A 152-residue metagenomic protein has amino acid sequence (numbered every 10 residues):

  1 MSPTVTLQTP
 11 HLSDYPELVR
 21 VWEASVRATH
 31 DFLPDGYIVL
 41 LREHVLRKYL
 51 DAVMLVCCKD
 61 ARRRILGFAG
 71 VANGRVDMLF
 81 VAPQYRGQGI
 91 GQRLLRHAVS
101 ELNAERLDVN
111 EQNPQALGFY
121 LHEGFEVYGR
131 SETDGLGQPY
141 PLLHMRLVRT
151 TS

Functional and structural regions predicted by a protein language model:
V5-R20: A short beta-loop-alpha structural element at the N-terminal edge of CoA-dependent acyl/N-acetyltransferase catalytic
R20-L46: Conserved GNAT-fold acetyl-CoA-binding loop/helix
L46-C57, R75: A short helix-loop-beta-strand connector motif used in the catalytic cores of GNAT acetyltransferases and, in some
M54-G67: Conserved beta-hairpin
R75-R86, N110: A short, internal acetyl-CoA/4′-phosphopantetheine-binding micro-motif in the GNAT/acyltransferase core
G87-S100, G118-H122: Conserved acetyl-CoA-binding loop-helix of GNAT-fold acetyltransferases
S100-Q112: Conserved GNAT acetyl-CoA-binding A-motif
L121-R130: Conserved acetyl-CoA-binding loop of GNAT-fold acetyltransferases
